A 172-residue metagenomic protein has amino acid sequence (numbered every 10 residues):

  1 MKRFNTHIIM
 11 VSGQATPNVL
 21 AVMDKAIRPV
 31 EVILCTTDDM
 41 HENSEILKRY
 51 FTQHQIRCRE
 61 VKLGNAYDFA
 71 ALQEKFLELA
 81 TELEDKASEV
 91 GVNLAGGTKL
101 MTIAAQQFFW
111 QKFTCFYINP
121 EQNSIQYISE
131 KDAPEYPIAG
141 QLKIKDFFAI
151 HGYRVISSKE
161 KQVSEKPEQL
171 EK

Functional and structural regions predicted by a protein language model:
M1-E89, I103-K172: Long, low-complexity, Lys/Arg-enriched
S88-G96: Short N-terminal targeting/anchoring amphipathic segment
K99-M101: Hydrophobic alpha-helical
